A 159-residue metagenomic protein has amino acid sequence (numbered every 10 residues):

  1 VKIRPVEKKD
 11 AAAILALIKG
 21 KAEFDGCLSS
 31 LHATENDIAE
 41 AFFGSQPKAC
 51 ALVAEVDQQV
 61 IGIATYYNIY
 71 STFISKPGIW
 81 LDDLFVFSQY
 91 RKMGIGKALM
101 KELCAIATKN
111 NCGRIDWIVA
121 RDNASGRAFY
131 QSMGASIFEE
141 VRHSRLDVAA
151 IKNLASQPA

Functional and structural regions predicted by a protein language model:
K2-A16: A short beta-loop-alpha structural element at the N-terminal edge of CoA-dependent acyl/N-acetyltransferase catalytic
L15-A41: Conserved GNAT-fold acetyl-CoA-binding loop/helix
E40-V53, W80: A short helix-loop-beta-strand connector motif used in the catalytic cores of GNAT acetyltransferases and, in some
V53, Q59-N68: Conserved beta-strand in the GNAT
A54, K92-M100: Glycine-rich acyl-CoA binding loop
K97, K101, R121-E140: Conserved active-site alpha-helix within GNAT-family acetyltransferase domains
T108-I118: Conserved GNAT acetyl-CoA-binding A-motif
W117-G126, R145-V148: Conserved beta-strand-loop-alpha-helix junction that forms the acyl-donor binding cleft
